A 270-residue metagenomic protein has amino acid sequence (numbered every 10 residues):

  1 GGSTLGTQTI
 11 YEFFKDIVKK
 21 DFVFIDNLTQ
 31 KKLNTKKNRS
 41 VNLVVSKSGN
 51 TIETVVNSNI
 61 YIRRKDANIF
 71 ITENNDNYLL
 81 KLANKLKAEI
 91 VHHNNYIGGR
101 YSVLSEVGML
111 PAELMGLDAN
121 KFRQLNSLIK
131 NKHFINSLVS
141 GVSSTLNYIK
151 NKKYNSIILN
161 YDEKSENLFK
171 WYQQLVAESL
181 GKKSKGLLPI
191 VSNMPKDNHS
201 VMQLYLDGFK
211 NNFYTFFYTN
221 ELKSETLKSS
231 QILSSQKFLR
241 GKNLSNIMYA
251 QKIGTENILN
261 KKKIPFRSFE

Functional and structural regions predicted by a protein language model:
G1-F134: Glycine-rich phosphate-binding loops that contact phosphosugars or nucleotide phosphates
T9-Y11, V18-K20, L117-N120, N131-I258: Acidic catalytic cores of enzymes that act on phosphate-bearing nucleotides/polynucleotides
N42-V44, F70, I158, Y214-Y218 (+1 more regions): Structural beta-sheet core signal
Y101-L104, K210, K263: A short, structural micro-pattern
I264-E270: C-terminal helical/tail subdomains of lipid-metabolizing enzymes
